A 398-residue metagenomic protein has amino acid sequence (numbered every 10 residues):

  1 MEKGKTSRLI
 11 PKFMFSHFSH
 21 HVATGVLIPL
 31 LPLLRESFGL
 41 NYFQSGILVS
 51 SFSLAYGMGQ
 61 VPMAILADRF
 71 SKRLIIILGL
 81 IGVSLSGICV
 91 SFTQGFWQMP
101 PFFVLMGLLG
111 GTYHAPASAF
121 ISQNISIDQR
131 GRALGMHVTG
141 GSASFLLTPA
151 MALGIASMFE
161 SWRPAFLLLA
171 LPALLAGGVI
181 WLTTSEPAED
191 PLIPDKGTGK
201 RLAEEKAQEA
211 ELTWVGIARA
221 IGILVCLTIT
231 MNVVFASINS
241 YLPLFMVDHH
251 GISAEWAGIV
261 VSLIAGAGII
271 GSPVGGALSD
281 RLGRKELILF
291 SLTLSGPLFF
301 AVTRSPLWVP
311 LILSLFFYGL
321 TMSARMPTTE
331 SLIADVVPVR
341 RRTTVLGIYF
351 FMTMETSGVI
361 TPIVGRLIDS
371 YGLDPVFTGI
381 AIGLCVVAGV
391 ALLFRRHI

Functional and structural regions predicted by a protein language model:
L27-I28, R219-A265, I269: Extracytoplasmic gate region of multi-pass secondary transporters
L34-R35, L66-A67, G154-E160, M246-V247 (+2 more regions): Interfacial helix-cap and linker-helix signal at transmembrane-aqueous boundaries of multi-pass secondary transporters
M58-Q94, S279-K285: Conserved MFS/SLC helix-loop-helix module at the cytosolic interface between two early adjacent transmembrane helices
F102-G140: Cytoplasmic helix-loop-helix junction between adjacent transmembrane helices in 12-TM secondary transporters
H137-E186: Helix-loop-helix hairpin linking two adjacent transmembrane segments in secondary transporters
T184-A210: Flexible cytoplasmic inter-helical loops of multi-pass small-molecule transporters
L282-T329: C-terminal transmembrane helical hairpin of 12-TM major facilitator-type secondary transporters
V336, R340-L373: A late C-terminal transmembrane helix in Major Facilitator Superfamily
